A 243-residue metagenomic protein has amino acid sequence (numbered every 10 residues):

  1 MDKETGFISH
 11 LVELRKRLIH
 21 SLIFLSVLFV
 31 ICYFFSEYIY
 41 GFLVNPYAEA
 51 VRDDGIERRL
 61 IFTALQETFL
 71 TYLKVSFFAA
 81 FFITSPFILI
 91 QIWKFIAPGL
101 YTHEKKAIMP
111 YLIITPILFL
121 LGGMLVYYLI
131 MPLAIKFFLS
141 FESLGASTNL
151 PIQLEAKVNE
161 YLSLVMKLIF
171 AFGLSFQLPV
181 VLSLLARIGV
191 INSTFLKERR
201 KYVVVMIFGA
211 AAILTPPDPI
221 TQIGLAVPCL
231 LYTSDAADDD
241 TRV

Functional and structural regions predicted by a protein language model:
M1-D235: Membrane topogenic/interface segments and analogous intrinsically disordered interaction regions
A236-D238, R242-V243: Positively charged, low-complexity/disordered segments
